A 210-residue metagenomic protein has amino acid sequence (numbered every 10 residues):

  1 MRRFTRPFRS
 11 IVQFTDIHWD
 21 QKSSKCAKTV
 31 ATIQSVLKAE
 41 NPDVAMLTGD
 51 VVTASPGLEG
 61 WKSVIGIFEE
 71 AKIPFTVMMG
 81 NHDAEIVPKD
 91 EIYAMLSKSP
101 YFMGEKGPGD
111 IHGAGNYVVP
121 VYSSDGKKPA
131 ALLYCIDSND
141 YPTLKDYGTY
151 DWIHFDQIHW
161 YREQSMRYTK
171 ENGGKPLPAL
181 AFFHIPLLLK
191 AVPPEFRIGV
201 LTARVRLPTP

Functional and structural regions predicted by a protein language model:
M1-S63: N-terminal active-site segment of His-dependent metallophosphoesterases
F8-Q21, A130-D140, F182: Active-site-proximal beta-strand elements of phosphoester/diester hydrolases
Q13-T15, A45-D50, F75-N81, F182-F183 (+1 more regions): Active-site neighborhood of phospho(di)ester-bond hydrolases with catalytic His/Asp-centered motifs
H18-Q21, L37-E40, F68-K72, S165-N172 (+2 more regions): Sec/Tat-exported extracytoplasmic proteins
D20-K22, T53-L58, V77-K89, Y141-L144 (+1 more regions): Active-site environment of divalent metal-dependent phosphoester hydrolases
V44, G49, P129-L132, K175-A179: Residue-level recognition of the N-termini of beta-strands and the immediately preceding loop/turn
K62-K175, A203-V205: Extended active-site neighborhood of metal-dependent phosphoesterases/phosphodiesterases
N172-P210: Active-site-proximal segments of metal-dependent phosphoesterases and phosphodiesterases across multiple
